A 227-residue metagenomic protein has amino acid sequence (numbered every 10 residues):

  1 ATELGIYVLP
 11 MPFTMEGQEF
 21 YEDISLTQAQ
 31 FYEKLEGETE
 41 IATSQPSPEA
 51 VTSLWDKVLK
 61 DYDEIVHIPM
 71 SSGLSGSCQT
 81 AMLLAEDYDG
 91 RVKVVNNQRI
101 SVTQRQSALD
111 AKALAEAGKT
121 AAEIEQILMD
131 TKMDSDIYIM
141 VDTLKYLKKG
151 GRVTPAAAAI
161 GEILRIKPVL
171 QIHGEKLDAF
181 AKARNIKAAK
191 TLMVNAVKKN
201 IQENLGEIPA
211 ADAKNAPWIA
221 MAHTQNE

Functional and structural regions predicted by a protein language model:
A1-A50: N-terminal glycine-rich anion-binding loop in soluble enzyme alpha/beta folds
A1-Q18, E64, G73-K93, R99-L109 (+1 more regions): Mixed-charge interfacial surface used for oligomerization/domain docking and macromolecular partner engagement
T27-F31, W55, K60, M82-D87: A short glycine/small-residue-enriched secondary-structure motif
A29-G37, S53-W55, I186-A196: Short alpha-helical interface patches
G37-S72, Q79-T80, E125: Glycine-rich phosphate- or other oxyanion-binding loops that anchor nucleotides, phosphorylated ligands
